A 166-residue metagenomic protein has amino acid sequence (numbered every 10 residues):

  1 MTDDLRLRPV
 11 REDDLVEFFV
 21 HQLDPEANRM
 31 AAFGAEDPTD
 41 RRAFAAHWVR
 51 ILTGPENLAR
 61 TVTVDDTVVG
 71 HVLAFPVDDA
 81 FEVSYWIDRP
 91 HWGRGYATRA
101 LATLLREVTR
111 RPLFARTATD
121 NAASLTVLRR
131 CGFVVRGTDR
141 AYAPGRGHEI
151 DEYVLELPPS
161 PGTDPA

Functional and structural regions predicted by a protein language model:
M1-M30, A59-A166: Acyl-donor (CoA/ACP) binding surface of acyl/acetyltransferases
E26-V49: Conserved GNAT-fold acetyl-CoA-binding loop/helix
R50-P55: Short loop/turn motifs at secondary-structure junctions and domain boundaries
